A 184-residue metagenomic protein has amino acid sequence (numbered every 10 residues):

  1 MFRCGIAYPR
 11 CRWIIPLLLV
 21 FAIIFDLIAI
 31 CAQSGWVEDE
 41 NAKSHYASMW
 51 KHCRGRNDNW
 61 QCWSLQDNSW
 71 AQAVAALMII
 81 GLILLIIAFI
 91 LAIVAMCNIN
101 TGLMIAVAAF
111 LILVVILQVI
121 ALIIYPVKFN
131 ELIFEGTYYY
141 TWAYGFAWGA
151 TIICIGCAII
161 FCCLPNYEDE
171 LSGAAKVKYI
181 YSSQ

Functional and structural regions predicted by a protein language model:
M1-I6, N166-Q184: Intrinsically disordered cytoplasmic terminal tails of membrane proteins
F2-W36, A71-K128, Y144-A150, C154-E168: Signature of small four-pass
D26-A75: A surface-exposed beta-alpha-beta supersecondary segment
S48, V107, Y139-A143: Short edge beta-strand segments in beta-sheet-rich domains
Q61-C62, V127-Y144: Interfacial non-cytosolic loop connecting adjacent transmembrane helices
